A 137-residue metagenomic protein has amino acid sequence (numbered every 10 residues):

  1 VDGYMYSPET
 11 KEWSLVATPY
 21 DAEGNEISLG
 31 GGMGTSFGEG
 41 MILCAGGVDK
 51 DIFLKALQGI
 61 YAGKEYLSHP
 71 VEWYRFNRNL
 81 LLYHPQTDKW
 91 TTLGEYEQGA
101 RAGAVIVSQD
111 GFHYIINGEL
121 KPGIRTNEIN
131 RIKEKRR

Functional and structural regions predicted by a protein language model:
V1-R137: Kelch-like beta-propeller repeat domains
